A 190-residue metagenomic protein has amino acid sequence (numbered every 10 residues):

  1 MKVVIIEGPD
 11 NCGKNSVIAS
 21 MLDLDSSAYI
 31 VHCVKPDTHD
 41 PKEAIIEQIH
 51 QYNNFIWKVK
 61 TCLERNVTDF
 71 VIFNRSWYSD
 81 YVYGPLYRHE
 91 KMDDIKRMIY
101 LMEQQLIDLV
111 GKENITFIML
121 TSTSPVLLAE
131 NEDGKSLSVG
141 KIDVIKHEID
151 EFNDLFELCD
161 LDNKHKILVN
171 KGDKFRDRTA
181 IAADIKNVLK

Functional and structural regions predicted by a protein language model:
V3: Walker A (P-loop) ATP-phosphate-binding motif of ABC ATPase nucleotide-binding domains
I6: Hydrophobic anchor at the beta1->P-loop junction of P-loop NTPases
P9: P-loop (Walker A) phosphate-binding loop of NTP-binding proteins
C12, S16-D69, V82-Y83: Conserved substrate/cofactor phosphate-moiety recognition/catalytic segment in nucleotide-dependent phosphotransferases
V34, F73-P85, L120-S124, K171: Short loop/turn segments at strand-loop or loop-helix junctions that form parts of catalytic or ligand-binding pockets
F73-S76, I95-N131: Conserved phosphate-donor/acceptor-positioning beta-strand/loop module used by diverse small-molecule
Y81-Y100: A mobile, often basic/glycine-rich helix-loop segment that functions as the active-site lid/recognition loop
D133-K190: NTP-dependent small-molecule kinase module
